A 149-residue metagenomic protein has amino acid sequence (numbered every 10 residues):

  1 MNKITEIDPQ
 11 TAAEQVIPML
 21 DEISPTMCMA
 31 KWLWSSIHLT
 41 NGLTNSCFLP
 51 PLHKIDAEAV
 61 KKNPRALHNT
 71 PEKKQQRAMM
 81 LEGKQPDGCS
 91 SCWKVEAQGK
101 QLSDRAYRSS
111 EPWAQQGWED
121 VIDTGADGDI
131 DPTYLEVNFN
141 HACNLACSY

Functional and structural regions predicted by a protein language model:
M1-N2, L135: Short intrinsically disordered, low-complexity coil segments enriched in acidic
N2-Y107: Accessory C-terminal segments flanking Radical SAM cores
M29-T44, D123-Y149: N-terminal pre-triad scaffold of radical SAM enzymes
A97-T133, L145: Recognition helices and adjacent regulatory flanks at domain boundaries
